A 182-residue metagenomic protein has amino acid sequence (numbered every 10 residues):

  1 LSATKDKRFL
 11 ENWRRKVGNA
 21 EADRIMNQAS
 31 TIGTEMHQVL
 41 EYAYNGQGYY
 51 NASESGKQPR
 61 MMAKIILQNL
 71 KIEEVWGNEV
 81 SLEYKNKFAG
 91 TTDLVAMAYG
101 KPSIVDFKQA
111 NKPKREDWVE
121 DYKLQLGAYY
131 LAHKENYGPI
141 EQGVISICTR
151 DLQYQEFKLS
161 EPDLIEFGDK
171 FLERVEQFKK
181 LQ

Functional and structural regions predicted by a protein language model:
L1-A89: Metal-dependent nuclease catalytic cores that hydrolyze phosphodiester bonds in DNA/RNA, characterized by
W76-L181: Mg2+/Mn2+-dependent nuclease catalytic core
